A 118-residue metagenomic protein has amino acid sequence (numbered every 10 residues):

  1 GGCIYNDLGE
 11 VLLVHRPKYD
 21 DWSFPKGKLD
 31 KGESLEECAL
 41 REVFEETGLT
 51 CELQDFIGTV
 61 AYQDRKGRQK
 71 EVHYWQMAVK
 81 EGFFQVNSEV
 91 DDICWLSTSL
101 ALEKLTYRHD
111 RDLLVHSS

Functional and structural regions predicted by a protein language model:
G1-F24: N-terminal strand-loop-strand
L29-L53, I57-H116: Unchanged
